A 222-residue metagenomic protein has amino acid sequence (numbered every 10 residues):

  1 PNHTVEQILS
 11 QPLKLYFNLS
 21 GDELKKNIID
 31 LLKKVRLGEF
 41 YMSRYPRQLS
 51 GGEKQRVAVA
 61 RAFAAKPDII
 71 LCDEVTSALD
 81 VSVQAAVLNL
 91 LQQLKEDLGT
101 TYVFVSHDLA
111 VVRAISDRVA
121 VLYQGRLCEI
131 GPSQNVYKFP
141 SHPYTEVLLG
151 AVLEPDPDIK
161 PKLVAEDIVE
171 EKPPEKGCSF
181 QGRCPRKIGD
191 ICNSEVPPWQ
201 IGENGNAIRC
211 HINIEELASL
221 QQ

Functional and structural regions predicted by a protein language model:
P1-K14: Q-loop/switch helix immediately C-terminal to the Walker
D22-F40, L149: Conserved ABC ATPase "signature" region
Y45-L49, E53: Conserved ABC ATPase signature
V59, L71, V87: Hydrophobic anchor residue at the start of the ABC signature
A64-D68: A short, proline-enriched helix->beta-strand linker immediately N-terminal to the Walker B motif in ABC-type P-loop
V75, L79, V83-D158: P-loop NTP-binding/switch modules centered on Walker-like glycine-rich loops
P132-Q222: Short catalytic/signature loops enriched in Gly
